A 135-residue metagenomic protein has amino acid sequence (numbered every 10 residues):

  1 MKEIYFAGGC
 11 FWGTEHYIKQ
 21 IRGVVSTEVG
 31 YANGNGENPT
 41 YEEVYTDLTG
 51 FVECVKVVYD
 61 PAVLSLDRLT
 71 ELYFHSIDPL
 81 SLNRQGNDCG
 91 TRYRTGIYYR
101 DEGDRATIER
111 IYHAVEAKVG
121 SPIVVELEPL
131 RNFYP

Functional and structural regions predicted by a protein language model:
M1-P135: Flexible coil/turn and secondary-structure edge motifs
